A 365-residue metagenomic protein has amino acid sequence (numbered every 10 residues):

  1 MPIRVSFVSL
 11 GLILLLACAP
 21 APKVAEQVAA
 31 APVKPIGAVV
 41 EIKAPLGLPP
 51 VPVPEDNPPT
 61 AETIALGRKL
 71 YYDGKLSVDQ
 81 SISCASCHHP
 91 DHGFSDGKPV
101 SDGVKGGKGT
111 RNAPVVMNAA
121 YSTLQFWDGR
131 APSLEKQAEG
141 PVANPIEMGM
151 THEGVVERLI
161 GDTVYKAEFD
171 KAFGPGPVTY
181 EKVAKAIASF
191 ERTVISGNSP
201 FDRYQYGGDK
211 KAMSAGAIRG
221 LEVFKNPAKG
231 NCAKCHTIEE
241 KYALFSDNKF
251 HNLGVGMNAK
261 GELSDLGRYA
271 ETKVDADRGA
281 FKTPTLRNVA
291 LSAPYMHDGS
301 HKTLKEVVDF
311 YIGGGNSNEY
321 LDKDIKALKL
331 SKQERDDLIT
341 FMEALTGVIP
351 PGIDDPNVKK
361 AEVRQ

Functional and structural regions predicted by a protein language model:
M1-V8: Bacterial N-terminal signal peptides that target proteins for export
L10-I13: Low-complexity, intrinsically disordered segments with a bias for serine/threonine
L16-A17: C-terminal motif of bacterial Sec signal peptides marking the signal peptidase cleavage site
P20-A21: Short, conserved catalytic or interaction motifs in soluble domains
V28-G140, D202-K302, E306-I312, N316-E319 (+1 more regions): Short glycine/threonine-rich turn/loop motifs
A120-T123, A138-V142, L159, T163 (+1 more regions): Generic hydrophobic/packing signal
P145-G149: A gly/proline- and charged-residue-enriched helix-loop-helix capping module
H152-G197, A290, S300-Q365: C-terminal capping alpha-helices of c-type cytochrome domains
